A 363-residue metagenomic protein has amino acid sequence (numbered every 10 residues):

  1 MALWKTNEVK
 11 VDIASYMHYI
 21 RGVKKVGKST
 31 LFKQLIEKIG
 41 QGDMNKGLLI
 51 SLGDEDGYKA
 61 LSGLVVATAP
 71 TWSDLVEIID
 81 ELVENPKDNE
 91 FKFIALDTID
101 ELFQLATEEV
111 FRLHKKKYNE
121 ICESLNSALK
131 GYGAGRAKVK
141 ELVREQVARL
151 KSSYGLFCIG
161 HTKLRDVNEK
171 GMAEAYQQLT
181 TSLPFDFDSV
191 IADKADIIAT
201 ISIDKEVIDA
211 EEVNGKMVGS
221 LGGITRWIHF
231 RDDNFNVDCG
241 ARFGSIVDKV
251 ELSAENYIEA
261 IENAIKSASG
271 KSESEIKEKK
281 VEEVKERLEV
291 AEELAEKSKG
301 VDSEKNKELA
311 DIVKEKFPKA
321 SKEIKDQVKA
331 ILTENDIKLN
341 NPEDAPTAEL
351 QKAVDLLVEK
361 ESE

Functional and structural regions predicted by a protein language model:
A2-K28, P70, F243-N256, A260-E363: Interfaces that engage single-stranded nucleic acids at replication/repair/recombination sites
A2-L96, D100-L105, E292, K297: Conserved P-loop
D43-K46, S152-Y154, D193-I197: Short glycine-/polar-rich loops that comprise or flank the Walker A/P-loop and associated switch/sensor motifs
L49, F93-L96, G155-G160, A199-T200 (+1 more regions): A structural signal for short, well-ordered beta-strand segments and their strand-loop junctions that often border
G53-G57, I99-E101, T162-D166, D204-V207 (+1 more regions): Conserved nucleotide-binding/hydrolysis micro-motifs of P-loop NTPases
Y58-A60, V190-A192, A330-I331: Short, conserved catalytic or adaptor-binding loops enriched in Gly and charged residues
E101-D186: P-loop NTPase motor core
N168-V290: Conserved GTP-binding G-domain of TRAFAC-class P-loop NTPases and closely related GTPase folds
